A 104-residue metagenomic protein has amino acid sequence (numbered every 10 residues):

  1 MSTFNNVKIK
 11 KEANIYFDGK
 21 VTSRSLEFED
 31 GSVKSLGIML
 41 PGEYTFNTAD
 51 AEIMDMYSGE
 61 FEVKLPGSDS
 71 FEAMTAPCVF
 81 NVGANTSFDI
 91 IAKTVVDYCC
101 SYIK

Functional and structural regions predicted by a protein language model:
M1-S32: A short, N-terminal "cap"/entry segment at the start of jelly-roll beta-barrel domains of the cupin/DSBH fold
F17, Y44-F46, K64: Short loop/turn motifs at secondary-structure junctions and domain boundaries
E27-A49, V79-A84: Conserved short histidine dyad/triad with adjacent acidic residue
E27-E29, K64-P66, I91, I103: A generic structural motif
A49-V63: Short, conserved beta-strand element in jelly-roll/cupin
S68-N85: Short acidic-glycine-tyrosine-enriched beta hairpin
G83-K104: Ligand-binding loop in jelly-roll beta-barrel domains
